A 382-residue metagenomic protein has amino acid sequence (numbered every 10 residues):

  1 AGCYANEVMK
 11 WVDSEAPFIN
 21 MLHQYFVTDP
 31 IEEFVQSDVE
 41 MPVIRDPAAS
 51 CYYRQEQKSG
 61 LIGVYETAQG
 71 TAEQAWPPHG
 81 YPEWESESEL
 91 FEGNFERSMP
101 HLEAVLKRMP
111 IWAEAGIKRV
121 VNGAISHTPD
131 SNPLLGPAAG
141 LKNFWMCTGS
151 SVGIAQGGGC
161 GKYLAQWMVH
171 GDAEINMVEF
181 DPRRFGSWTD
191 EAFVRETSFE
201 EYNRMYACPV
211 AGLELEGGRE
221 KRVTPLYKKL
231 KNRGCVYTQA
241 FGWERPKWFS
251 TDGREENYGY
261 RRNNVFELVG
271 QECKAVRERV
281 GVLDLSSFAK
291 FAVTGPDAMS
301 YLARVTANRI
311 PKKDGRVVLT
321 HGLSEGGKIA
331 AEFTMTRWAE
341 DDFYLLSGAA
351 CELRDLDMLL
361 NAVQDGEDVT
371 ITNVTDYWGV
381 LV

Functional and structural regions predicted by a protein language model:
A1-E40, I175: Central helical "cap/lid" subdomain
L22-F26, A49-C51, G379: Small-molecule pocket liners
F34-A68: Conserved FAD-binding catalytic core of PHBH/FMO-like flavoproteins
A48-A49, Q57, T71-V223: C-terminal catalytic lobe of FAD-dependent flavoproteins
K58, T67, A139-L141, E340 (+1 more regions): Short strand-connecting beta-turns/loops that link adjacent beta-strands
I175-N176, F180-V382: Glycine/proline-enriched, intrinsically flexible loops and inter-domain linkers
